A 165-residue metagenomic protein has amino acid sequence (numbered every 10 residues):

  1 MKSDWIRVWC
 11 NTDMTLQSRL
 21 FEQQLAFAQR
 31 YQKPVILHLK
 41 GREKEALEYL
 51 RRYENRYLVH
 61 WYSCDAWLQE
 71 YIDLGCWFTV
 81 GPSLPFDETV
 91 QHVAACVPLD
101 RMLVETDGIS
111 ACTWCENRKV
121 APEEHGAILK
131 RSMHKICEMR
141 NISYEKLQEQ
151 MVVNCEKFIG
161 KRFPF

Functional and structural regions predicted by a protein language model:
M1-C10, G108-I109, E124-M133: Active-site gating loops and adjacent loop-to-helix segments of metal-dependent hydrolytic enzymes
M1-L74, P85, H92, N141-I142: Divalent metal-binding pocket/active-site signature
A26-R30, G126-F165: Mid-to-C-terminal alpha-helical segments outside catalytic/metal-binding sites
Y62-C64, P82-D87, D107-S110: Short, acidic/turn-prone active-site loops that include or flank metal/cofactor- and phosphate-binding residues
G75-T79: Short, basic, glycine/proline-bearing loop/turn elements
T89-L99: Short amphipathic alpha-helices and their capping/turn segments at secondary-structure boundaries
D100-P122: Short acidic/histidine-rich active-site segments
